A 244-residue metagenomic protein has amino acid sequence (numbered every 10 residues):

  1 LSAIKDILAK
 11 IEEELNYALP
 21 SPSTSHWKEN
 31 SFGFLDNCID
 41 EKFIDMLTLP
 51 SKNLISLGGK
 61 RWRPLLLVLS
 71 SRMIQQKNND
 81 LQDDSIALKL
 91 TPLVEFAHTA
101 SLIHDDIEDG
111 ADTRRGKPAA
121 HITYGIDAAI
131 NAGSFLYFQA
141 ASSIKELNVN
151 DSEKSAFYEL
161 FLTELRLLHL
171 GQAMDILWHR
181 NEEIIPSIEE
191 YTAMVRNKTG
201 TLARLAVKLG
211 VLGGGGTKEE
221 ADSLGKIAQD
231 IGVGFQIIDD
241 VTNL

Functional and structural regions predicted by a protein language model:
L1-F34: N-terminal amphipathic/basic leader segments beginning at the initiator methionine
C38-L244: Mg2+-dependent prenyl diphosphate-binding active-site environment of isoprenoid biosynthetic enzymes
